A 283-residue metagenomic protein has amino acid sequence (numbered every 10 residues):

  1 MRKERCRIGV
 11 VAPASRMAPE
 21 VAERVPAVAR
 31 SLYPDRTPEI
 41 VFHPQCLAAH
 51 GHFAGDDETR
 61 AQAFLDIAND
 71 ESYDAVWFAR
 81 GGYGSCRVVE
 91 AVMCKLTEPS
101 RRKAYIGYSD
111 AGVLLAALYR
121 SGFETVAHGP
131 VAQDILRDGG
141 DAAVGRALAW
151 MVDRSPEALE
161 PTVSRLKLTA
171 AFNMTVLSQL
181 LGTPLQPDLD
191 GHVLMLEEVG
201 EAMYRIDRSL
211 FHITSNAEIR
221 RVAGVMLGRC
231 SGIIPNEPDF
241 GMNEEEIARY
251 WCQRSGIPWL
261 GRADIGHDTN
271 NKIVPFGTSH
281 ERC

Functional and structural regions predicted by a protein language model:
M1-S72: ATP/NTP phosphate-donor binding region
V25, D56-A61, R208-I213, D239-I247: Charged helix-capping and loop-helix junction motifs
G81-S100, Y119: Short Gly/Thr/Asp-enriched flexible loops that form oxyanion-binding sites at enzyme active sites
C94-A117, T125-V131, R254, P258-L260: Short, acidic/small-residue loops that bind anionic groups at enzyme active sites
G112-F123, D268-P275: Glycine-rich, charge-decorated loop segments at or immediately adjacent to ligand/cofactor-binding or catalytic sites
F123-G182: Conserved anion/nucleotide-ligand pocket segment
D188-E237: Internal helical hairpin/lid segments
R229-C283: ATP/nucleoside-binding phosphotransfer catalytic cores, i.e., glycine-rich phosphate-binding loops
